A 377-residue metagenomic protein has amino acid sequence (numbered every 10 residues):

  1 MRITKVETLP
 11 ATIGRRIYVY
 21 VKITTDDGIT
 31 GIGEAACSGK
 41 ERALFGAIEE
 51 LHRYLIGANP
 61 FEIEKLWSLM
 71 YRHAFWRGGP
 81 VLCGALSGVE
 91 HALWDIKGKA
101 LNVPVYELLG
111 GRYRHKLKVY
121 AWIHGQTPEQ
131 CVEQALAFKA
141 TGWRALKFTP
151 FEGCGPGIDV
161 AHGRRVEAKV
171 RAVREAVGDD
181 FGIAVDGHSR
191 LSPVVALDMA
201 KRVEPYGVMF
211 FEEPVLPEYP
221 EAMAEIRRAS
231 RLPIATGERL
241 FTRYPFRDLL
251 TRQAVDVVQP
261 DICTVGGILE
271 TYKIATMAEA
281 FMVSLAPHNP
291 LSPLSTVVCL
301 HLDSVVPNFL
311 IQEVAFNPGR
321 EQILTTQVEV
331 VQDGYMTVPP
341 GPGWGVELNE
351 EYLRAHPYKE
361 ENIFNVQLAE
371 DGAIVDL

Functional and structural regions predicted by a protein language model:
M1-I32, A36-C37, A43, N317-I323 (+1 more regions): Structured beta-strand/loop patches that form or line metal/cofactor-binding pockets in enzymes
I3, G28, L51, V89 (+8 more regions): Conserved, mostly hydrophobic/aromatic
T24-L101, D376-L377: Metal- or metallocofactor-binding catalytic centers and their adjacent structured scaffolds across diverse enzyme
G46-L51, K65, K201, G207 (+3 more regions): Shared catalytic-loop signature of beta/alpha-barrel
E90-Q126, Q130: Glycine-rich, aromatic-flanked loop segments that form ligand/cofactor-binding clefts across common enzyme folds
K116-S230: Metal-dependent enolase-superfamily TIM-barrel catalytic cores that perform enediolate-based chemistry
W344-L377: Extended hydrophobic packing segments that form well-structured cores
